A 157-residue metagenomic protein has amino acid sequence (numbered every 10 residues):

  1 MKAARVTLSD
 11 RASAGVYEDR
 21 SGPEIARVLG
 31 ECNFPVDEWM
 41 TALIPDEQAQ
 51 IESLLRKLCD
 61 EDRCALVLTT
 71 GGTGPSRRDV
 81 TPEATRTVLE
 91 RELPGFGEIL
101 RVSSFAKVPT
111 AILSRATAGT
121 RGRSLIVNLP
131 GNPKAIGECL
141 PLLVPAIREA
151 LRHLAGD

Functional and structural regions predicted by a protein language model:
M1-D157: Non-catalytic beta/alpha edge segments that cap or flank active sites
